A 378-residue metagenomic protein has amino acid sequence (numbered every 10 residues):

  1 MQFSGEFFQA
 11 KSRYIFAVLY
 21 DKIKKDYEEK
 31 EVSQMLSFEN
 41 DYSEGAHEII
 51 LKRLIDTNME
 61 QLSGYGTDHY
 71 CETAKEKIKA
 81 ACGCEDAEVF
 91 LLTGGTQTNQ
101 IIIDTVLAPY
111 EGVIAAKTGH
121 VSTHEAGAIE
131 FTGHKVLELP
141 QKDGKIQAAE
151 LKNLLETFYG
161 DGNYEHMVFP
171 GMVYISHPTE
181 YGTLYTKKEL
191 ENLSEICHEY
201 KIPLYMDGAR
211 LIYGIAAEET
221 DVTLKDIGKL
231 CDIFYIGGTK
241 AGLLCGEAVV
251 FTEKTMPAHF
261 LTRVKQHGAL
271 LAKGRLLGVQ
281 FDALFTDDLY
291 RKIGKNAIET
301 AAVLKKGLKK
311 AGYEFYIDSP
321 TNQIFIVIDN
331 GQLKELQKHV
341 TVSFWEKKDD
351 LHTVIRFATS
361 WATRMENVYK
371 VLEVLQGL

Functional and structural regions predicted by a protein language model:
Y14-I15, Y20-E31: Short, positively charged and aromatic/hydrophobic N-terminal segments
H47-G94, K117-S122, A128: Conserved N-terminal alpha-helix of the aminotransferase class I/II PLP-enzyme fold
T105-T123: Conserved PLP-anchoring active-site segment centered on the Schiff-base-forming lysine
A108-Y110, A302-Q376: Conserved C-terminal alpha-helix-loop-beta "cap" of PLP-dependent enzymes that closes/shapes the active-site mouth
G133-G171, I175-P178, Y185-N192: PLP-dependent aminotransferase-class I/II
K142, F169-G171, S176, L184 (+1 more regions): Active-site C-terminal subdomain of aminotransferase-like
Y185-A217: Catalytic PLP-binding core of fold-type I/II PLP enzymes
